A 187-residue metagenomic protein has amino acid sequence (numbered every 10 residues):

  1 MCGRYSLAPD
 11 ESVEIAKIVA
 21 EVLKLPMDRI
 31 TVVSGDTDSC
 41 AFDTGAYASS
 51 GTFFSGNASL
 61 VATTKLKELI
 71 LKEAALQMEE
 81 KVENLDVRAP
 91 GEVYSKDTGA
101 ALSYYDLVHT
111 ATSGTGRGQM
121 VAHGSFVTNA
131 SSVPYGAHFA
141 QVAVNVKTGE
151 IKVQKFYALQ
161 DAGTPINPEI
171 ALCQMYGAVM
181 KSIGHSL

Functional and structural regions predicted by a protein language model:
C2: A residue-level signal for conserved active-site and pocket-lining positions in enzyme catalytic cores
A8, E14-L187: Cofactor-binding beta-sheet edge motifs in enzyme active sites
